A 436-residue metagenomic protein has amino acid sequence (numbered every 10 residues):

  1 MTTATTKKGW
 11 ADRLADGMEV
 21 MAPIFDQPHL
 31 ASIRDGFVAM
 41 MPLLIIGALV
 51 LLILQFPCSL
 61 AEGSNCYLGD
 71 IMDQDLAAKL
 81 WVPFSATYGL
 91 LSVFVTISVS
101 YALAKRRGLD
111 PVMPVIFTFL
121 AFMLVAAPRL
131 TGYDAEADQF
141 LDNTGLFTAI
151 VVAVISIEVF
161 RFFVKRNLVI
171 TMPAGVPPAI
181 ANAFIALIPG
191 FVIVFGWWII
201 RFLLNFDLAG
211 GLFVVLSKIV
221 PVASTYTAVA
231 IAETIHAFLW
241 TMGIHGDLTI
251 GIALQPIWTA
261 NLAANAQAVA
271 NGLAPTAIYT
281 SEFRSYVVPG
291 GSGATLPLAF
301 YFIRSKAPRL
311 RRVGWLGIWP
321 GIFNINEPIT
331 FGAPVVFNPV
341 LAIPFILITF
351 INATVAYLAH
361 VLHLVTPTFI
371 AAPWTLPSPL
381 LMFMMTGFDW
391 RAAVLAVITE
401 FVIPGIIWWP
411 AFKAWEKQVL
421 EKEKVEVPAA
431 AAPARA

Functional and structural regions predicted by a protein language model:
T2-I24, A266-A274, A299, L316 (+1 more regions): Transmembrane alpha-helical segments and their short flanking loops that form helix-hairpins/helix-helix interfaces
L14-F37, L76-A77, P173-A181, P328-T330: Cytosolic juxtamembrane amphipathic/interface segments immediately preceding and feeding into a transmembrane helix
A22, D26-R166, V336: Early transmembrane hairpin of solute transport permeases
F25, V93-L103, L120, N271-P339 (+1 more regions): Alpha-helical membrane segments and immediately flanking helix-loop junctions that form or couple to the substrate/ion
I45-D73, L204-Y226, H245-W258, L362-A371: Interfacial/capping segments of alpha-helical transmembrane domains
I46, S92, T96, S100 (+25 more regions): Alpha-helical transmembrane segments in multi-pass membrane proteins
P111, A127-T227, L239: Membrane-interface helix-loop-helix junctions at boundaries between adjacent transmembrane segments
F191-P308, G314: Generic multipass alpha-helical transmembrane bundles of integral membrane proteins
